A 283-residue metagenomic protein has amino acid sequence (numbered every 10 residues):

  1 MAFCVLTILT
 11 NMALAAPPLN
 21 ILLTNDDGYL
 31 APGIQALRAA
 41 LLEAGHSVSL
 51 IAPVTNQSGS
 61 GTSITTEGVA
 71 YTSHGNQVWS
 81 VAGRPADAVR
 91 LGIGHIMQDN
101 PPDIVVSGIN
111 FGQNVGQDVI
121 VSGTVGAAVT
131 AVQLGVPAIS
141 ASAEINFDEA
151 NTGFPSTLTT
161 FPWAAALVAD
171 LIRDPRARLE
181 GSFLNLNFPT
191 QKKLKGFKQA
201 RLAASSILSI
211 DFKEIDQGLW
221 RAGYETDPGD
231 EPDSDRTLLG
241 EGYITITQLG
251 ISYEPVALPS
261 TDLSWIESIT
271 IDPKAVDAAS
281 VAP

Functional and structural regions predicted by a protein language model:
M1-N11: Bacterial N-terminal signal peptides
A13-A15: Boundary at the C-terminal end of the N-terminal hydrophobic targeting segment
P17, I21, Q35-G94, N100: A cross-family phosphate/adenosyl-ligand binding-site feature
G94-D99, G126-P137: Alpha-helix C-terminal capping segments
D103-I104: Conserved acidic residues
I120-G126: Charged helix-capping and loop-helix junction motifs
V132-S156: Glycine-rich phosphate/pyrophosphate-binding loops and their adjacent beta-strand/loop elements at enzyme active sites
T157-A282: Electrostatically charged, flexible surface regions
